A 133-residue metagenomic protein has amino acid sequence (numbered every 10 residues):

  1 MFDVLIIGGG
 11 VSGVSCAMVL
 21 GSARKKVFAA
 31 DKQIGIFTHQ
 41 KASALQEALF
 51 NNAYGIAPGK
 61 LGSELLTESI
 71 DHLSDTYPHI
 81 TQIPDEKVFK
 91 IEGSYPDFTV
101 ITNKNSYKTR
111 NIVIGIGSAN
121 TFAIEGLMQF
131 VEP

Functional and structural regions predicted by a protein language model:
M1-L5, I80-P133: FAD-binding core/adjacent interface of flavoenzyme oxidoreductases
F2-T67, H72: Beta1-alpha1 glycine-rich phosphate/pyrophosphate-binding loop at the start of Rossmann-like nucleotide-binding domains
K25-F28, P78, M128: Residue-level recognition of short, structured coil/turn motifs that connect secondary structure elements
Q46-S106: N-terminal Rossmann-like dinucleotide/flavin-binding domain of flavoprotein oxidoreductases that bind FAD/FMN
